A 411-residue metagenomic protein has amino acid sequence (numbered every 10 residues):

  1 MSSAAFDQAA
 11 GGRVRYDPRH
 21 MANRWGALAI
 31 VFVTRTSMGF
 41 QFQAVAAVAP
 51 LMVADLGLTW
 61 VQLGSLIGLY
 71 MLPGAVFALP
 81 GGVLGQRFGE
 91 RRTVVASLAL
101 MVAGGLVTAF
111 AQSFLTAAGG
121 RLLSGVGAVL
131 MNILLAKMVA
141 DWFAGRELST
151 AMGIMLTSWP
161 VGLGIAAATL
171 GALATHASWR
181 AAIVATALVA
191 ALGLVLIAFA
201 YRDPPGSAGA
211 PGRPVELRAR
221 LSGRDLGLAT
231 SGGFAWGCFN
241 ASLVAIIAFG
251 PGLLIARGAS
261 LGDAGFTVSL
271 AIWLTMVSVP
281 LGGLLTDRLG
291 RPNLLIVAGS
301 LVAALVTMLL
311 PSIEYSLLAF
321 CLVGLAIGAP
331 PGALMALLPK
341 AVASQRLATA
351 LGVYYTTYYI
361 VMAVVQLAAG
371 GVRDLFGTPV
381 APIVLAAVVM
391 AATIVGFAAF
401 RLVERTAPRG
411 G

Functional and structural regions predicted by a protein language model:
V45-A46, L228-S269, W273-V279, V365: Extracytoplasmic gate region of multi-pass secondary transporters
V76-Q112: Conserved MFS/SLC helix-loop-helix module at the cytosolic interface between two early adjacent transmembrane helices
F77-G89, S278-R291: Helix-to-loop junctions at the C-terminal end of transmembrane segments in multipass secondary transporters
R87-S97, D287-S300: Cytoplasmic membrane-interface "Motif A"-like loop-to-helix N-cap segments of 12-TM Major Facilitator Superfamily
G120-S158: Cytoplasmic helix-loop-helix junction between adjacent transmembrane helices in 12-TM secondary transporters
M155-Y201: Helix-loop-helix hairpin linking two adjacent transmembrane segments in secondary transporters
P292-L334: C-terminal transmembrane helical hairpin of 12-TM major facilitator-type secondary transporters
S344-F376: A late C-terminal transmembrane helix in Major Facilitator Superfamily
